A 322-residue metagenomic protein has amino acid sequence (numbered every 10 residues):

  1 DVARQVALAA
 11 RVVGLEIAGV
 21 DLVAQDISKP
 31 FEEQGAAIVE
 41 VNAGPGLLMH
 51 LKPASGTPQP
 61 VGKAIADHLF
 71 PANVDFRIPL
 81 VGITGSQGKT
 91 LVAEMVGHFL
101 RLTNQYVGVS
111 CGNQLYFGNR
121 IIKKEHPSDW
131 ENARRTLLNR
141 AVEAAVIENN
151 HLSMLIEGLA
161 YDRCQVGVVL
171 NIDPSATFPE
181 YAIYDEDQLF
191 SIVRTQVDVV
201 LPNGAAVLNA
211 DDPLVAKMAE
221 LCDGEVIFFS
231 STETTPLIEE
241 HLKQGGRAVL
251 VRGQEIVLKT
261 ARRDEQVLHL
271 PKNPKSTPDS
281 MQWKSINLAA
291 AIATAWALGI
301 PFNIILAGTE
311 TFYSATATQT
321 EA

Functional and structural regions predicted by a protein language model:
D1-T84: ATP-dependent carboxylate activation and anion-phosphoryl transfer catalytic cores that bind Mg-ATP to form
D21, S110, E148, V207 (+3 more regions): Residue-level signal for inorganic ion chemistry
Q34-G35, D75-P79, L102-Y106, N139-E143 (+5 more regions): Short coil/turn connectors at secondary-structure junctions
D67, H98-L102, L138, E220 (+1 more regions): Short, well-ordered alpha-helices that flank and scaffold nucleotide-derived cofactor binding pockets
A72-F117: Walker A (P-loop) phosphate-binding motif
N113-I121, Q254-A261: Short polybasic amphipathic segments
I121-E239, P271-T277: Flexible active-site lid/hinge loop adjacent to a nucleotide/diphosphate and Mg2+-phosphate binding pocket
A182-F190, G204, D223-A322: Adenine nucleotide phosphate-binding catalytic loops in nucleotide-utilizing enzymes
